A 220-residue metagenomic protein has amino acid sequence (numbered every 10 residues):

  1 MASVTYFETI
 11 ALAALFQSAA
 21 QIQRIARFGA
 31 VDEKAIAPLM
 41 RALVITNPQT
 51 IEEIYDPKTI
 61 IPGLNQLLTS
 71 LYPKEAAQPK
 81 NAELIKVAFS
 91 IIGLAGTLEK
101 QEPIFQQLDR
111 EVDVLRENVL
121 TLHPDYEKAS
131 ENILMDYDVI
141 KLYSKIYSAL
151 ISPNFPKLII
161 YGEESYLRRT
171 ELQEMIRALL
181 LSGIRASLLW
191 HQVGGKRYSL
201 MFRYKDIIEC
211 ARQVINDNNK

Functional and structural regions predicted by a protein language model:
M1-P73: Leu/Val/Ala/Ile-rich N-terminal alpha-helices, chiefly Sec-type signal peptides and the beginnings
A2-A13, E75-I85, E99, L134-Y137 (+3 more regions): Short, solvent-exposed segments of well-ordered alpha helices
I10, A14-Q17, Q21, K86 (+8 more regions): Charged, amphipathic alpha-helical oligomerization/scaffolding segments
A20, R24-R27, G96, K100-P103 (+3 more regions): Charged/polar positions within long, soluble alpha-helices
V44-I133: Long amphipathic alpha-helical segments with strong coiled-coil/leucine-zipper propensity
Q49-P62, D136-L158: An acidic intrinsically disordered interaction segment
P156-R168: Short, charged/polar, low-complexity loop and linker segments that flank or interrupt alpha-helical bundles
E174-K220: Alpha-helical oligomerization segments
